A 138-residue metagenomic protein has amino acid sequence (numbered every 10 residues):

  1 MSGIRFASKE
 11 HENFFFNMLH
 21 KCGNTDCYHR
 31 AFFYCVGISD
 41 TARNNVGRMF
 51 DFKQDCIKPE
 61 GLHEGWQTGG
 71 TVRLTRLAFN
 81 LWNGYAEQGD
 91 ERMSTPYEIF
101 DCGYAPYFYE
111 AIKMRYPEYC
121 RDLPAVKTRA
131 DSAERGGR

Functional and structural regions predicted by a protein language model:
M1-Q67, R76, N83-G137: Extended, charge-biased low-complexity segments that typically form long amphipathic alpha-helices/coiled-coils
